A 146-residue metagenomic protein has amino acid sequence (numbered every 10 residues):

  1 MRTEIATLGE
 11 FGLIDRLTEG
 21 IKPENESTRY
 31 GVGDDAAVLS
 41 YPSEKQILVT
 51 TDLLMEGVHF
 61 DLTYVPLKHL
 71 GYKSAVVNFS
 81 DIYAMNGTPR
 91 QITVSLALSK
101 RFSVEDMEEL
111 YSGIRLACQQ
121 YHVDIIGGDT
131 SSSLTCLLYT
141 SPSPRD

Functional and structural regions predicted by a protein language model:
M1-P66, M85, V94, A117: Extreme N-terminal cap/leader segments of soluble proteins
M55, S132, D146: Short, glycine/acidic-enriched loop or turn micro-motifs at the edges of active sites
V58, A97-L98, R145: A broad detector of the eukaryotic-type serine/threonine protein kinase catalytic domain
V65-L138: A glycine-rich phosphate/pyrophosphate-binding beta-strand-loop-alpha-helix module
Y139-D146: Conserved small/polar residues in nucleotide/adenosyl-binding loops
